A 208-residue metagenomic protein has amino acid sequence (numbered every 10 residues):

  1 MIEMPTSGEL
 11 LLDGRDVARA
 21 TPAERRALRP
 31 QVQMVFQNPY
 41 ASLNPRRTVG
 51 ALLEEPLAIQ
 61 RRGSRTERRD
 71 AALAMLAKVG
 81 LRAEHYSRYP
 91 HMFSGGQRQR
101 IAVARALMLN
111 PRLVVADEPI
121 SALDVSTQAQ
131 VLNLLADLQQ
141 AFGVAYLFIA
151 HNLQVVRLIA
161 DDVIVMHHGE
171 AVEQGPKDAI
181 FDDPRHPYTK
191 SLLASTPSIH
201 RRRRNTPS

Functional and structural regions predicted by a protein language model:
M4, V17-Q33, I59, A179-P184: ABC ATPase NBD coupling module
D16, T66-E84, L193-A194: Conserved ABC ATPase "signature" region
Y89-F93, Q97: Conserved ABC ATPase signature
M108-R112: A short, proline-enriched helix->beta-strand linker immediately N-terminal to the Walker B motif in ABC-type P-loop
V156-L158: A short, surface-exposed alpha-helical micro-motif characterized by mixed small hydrophobic and charged/polar residues
P176-S208: Short catalytic/signature loops enriched in Gly
